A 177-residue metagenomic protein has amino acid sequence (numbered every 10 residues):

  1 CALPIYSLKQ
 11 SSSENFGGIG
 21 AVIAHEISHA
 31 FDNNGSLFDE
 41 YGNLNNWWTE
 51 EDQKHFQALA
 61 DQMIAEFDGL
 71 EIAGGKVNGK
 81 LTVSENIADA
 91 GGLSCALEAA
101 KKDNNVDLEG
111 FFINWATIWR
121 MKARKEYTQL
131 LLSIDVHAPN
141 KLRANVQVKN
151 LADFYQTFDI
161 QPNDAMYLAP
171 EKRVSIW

Functional and structural regions predicted by a protein language model:
A2-G20, A30-W177: Zinc-dependent metallohydrolase catalytic domains
